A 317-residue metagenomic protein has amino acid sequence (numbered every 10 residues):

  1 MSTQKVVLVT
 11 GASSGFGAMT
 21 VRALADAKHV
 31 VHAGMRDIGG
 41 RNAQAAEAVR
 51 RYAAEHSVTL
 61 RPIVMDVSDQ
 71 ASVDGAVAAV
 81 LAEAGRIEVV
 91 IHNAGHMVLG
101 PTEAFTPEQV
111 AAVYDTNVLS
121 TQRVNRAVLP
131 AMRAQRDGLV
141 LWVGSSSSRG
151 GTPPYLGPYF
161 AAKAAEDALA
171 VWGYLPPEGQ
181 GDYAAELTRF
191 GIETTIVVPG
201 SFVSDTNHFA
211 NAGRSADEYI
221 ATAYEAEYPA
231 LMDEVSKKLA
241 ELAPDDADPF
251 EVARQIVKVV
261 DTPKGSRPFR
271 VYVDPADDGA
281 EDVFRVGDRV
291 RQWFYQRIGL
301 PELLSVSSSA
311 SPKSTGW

Functional and structural regions predicted by a protein language model:
S2-R36: Canonical Rossmann dinucleotide-binding motif of NAD(H)/NADP(H)-dependent dehydrogenases/reductases, specifically
H56-R61, A79-H92, V98: A glycine-rich helix->loop->beta "capping" turn within Rossmann-like NAD(P)(H)-dependent oxidoreductase domains
I63-G75, P107: The beta1-alpha1 cofactor-binding region of Rossmann-like NAD(H)/NADP(H)-dependent oxidoreductases
P101-T102, Q109-A111: Substrate-binding pocket helix/loop in short-chain dehydrogenase/reductase
N125-R126: A short, exposed helix-loop element centered on a Lys and neighboring polar residues
L141-A165, A170-V171, L175-G181, A185-T188 (+1 more regions): Catalytic loop of short-chain dehydrogenase/reductase
G181-R267: SDR active-site lid
